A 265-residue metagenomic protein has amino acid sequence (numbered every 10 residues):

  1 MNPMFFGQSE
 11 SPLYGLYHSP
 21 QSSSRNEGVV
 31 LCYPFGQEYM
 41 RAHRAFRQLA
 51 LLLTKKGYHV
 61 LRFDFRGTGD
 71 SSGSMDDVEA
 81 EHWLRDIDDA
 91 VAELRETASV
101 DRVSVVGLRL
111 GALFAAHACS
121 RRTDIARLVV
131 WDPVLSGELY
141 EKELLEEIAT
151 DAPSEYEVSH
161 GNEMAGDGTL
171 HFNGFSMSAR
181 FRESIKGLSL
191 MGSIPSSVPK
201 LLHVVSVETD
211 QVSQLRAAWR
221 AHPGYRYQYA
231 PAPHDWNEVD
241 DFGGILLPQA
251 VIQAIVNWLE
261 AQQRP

Functional and structural regions predicted by a protein language model:
F5, G15-L16, T54, L61-F63 (+3 more regions): Terminal, non-globular segments
G7-E10, S19-D64, E93: Short, surface-exposed "cap/lid" segments of acyl-processing enzymes
G36, F65-D70, L135: Alpha/beta-hydrolase active-site loop signature
A45-F46, S74-E79, D241-I245: Short glycine-enriched, charge-decorated loop/helix-capping segments at active-site entrances that position
T68-R102: Catalytic nucleophile-loop/oxyanion-hole region of alpha/beta-hydrolase and closely related hydrolase-like folds
V106-A115, D132: Gly/Ala-rich beta-loop-alpha elbow adjacent to hydrolase catalytic centers
A112-T123, L128: Short glycine-enriched nucleophile-adjacent loop and the immediately C-terminal alpha-helix near the catalytic center
T123-A261: The alpha/beta-hydrolase serine catalytic core
